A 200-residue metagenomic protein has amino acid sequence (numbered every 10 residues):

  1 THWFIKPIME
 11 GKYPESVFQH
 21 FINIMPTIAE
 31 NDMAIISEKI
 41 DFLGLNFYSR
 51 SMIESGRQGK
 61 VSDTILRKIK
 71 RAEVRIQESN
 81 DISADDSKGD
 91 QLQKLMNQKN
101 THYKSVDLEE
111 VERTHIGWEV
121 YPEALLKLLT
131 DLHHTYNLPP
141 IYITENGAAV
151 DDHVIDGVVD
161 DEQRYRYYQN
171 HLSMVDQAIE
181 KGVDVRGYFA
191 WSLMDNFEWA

Functional and structural regions predicted by a protein language model:
T1-A200: Active-site region of glycoside hydrolase catalytic domains
